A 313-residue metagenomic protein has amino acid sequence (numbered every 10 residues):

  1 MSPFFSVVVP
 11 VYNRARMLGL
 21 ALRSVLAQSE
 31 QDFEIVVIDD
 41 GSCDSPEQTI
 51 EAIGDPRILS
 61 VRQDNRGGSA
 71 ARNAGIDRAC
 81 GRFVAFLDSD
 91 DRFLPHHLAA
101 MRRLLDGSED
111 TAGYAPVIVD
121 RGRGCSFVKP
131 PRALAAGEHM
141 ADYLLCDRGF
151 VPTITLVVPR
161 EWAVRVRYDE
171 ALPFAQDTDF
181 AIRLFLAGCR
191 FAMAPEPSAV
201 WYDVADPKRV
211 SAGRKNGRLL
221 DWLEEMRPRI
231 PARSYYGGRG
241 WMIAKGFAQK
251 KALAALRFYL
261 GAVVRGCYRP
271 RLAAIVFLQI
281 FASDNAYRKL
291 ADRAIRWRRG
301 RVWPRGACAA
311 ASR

Functional and structural regions predicted by a protein language model:
F5-M17, A21, Q28, I38: A conserved hydrophobic helix/loop-capping motif in glycosyltransferases and polysaccharide synthases
M17-G19, D44-A52, R92, H96: Acidic helix N-cap motif at the loop->helix transition within catalytic regions of sugar-transfer enzymes
S24, Q31, D39-Q48, N65 (+1 more regions): A conserved acidic beta->alpha catalytic loop
D55, L94, L98-W162, A212-N216: Flexible acidic/His/Gly-enriched loops in nucleotide-sugar-dependent glycosyltransferase catalytic domains
Q63-A79: Glycine-rich, basic loop-to-helix element that forms the pyrophosphate-binding segment of sugar-nucleotide handling
V84: Short aromatic/hydrophobic "clamp" motif used to bind/position activated sugar donors
A135-R218: Conserved nucleotide-sugar donor-binding catalytic segment
P197-R313: C-terminal subregions of glycosyltransferases and related glycan-biosynthesis enzymes
